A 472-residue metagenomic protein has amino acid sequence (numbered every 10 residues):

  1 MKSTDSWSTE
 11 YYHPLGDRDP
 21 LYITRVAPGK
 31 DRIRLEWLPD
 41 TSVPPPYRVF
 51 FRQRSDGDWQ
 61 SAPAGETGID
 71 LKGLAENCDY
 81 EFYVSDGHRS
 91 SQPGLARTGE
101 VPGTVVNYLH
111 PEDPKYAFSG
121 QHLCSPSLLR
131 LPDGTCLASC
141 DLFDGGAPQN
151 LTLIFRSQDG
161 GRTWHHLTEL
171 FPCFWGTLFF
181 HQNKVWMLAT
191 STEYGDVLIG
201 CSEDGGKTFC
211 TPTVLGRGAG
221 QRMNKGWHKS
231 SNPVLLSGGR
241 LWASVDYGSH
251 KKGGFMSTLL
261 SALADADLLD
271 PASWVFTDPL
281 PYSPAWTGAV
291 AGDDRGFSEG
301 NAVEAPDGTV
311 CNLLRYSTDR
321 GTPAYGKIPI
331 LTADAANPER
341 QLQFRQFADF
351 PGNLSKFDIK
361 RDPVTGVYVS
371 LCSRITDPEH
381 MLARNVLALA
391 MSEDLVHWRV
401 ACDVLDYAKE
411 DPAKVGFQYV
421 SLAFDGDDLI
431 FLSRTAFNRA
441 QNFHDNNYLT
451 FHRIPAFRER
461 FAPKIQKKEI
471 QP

Functional and structural regions predicted by a protein language model:
M1-D17, Y22-I23, R32-G65, I69-F174 (+7 more regions): Beta-rich carbohydrate-recognition and catalytic domains
L354-K356: Alpha-helical scaffolding within the catalytic cores of extracellular/periplasmic polymer-degrading hydrolases
I359: Catalytic cores of secreted/periplasmic lytic hydrolases that degrade extracellular macromolecules
F417-V420: Short glycine-rich, acidic/polar surface loops and turns
A423: Short alpha-helix at the nucleotide-sugar/activated-sugar donor binding site of glycosyltransferases and closely
